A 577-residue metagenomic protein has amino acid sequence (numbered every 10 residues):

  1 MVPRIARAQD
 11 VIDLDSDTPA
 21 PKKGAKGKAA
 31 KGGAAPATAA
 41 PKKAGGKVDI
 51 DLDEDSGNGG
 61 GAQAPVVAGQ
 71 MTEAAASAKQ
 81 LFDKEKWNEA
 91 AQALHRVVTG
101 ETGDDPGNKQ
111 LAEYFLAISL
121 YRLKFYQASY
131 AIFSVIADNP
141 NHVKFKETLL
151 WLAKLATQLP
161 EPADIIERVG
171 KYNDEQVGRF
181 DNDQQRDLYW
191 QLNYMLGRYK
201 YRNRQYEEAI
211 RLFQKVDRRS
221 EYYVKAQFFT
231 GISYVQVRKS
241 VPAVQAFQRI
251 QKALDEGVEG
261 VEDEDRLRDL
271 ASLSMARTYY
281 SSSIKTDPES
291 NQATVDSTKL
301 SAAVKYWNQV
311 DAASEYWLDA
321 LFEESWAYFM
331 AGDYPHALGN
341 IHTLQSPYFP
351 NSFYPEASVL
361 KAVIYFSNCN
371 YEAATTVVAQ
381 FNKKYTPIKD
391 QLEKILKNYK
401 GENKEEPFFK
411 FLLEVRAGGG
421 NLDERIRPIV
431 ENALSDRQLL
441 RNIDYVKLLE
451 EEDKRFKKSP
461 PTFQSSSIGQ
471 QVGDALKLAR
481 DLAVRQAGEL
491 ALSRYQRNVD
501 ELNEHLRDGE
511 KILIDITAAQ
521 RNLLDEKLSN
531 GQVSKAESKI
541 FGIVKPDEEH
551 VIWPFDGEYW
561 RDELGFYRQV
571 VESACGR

Functional and structural regions predicted by a protein language model:
D10-L14, P21-S77, A93-H95, E101 (+8 more regions): Extracytoplasmic/secretory-pathway proteins
A64-R96, G100, Q191-Q205, S281-T298: Alpha-helical segment of the N-proximal tetratricopeptide repeat
P65, V98-K109, F133-E147, P162 (+7 more regions): Short solvent-exposed coil/turn linkers within tandem alpha-helical repeat scaffolds
A76, F115, W151, L188-M195 (+7 more regions): "A position-specific structural signal for the A-helix of alpha-solenoid helical repeats
W87, Y126, P162, Y206 (+6 more regions): TPR-repeat structural position
